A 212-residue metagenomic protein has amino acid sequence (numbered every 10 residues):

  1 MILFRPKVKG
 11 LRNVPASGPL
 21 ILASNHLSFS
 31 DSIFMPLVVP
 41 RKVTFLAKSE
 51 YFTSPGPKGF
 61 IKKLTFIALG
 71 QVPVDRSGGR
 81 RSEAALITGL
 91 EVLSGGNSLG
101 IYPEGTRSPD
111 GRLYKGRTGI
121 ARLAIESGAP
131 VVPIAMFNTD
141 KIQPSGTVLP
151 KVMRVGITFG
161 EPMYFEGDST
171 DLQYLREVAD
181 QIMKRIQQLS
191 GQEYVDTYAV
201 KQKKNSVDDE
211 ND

Functional and structural regions predicted by a protein language model:
M1, F34, G119-R122: Short amphipathic alpha-helical face segments that pack within enzyme cores and frequently flank/anchor catalytic
M1, K63-F66, P150, G156: Short, conserved catalytic or adaptor-binding loops enriched in Gly and charged residues
M1-P19: A short, well-structured juxtamembrane/interface segment
P6-V8, Q71, I157: Generic structural signal for residues in well-ordered beta-strands
V8, K58-G59, E83-L86: Structural motif corresponding to alpha-helix initiation and N-cap regions
G10, N25, A47-K48, Y102-E104 (+1 more regions): A secondary-structure boundary/capping signal
V14-G79: Catalytic core of membrane glycerolipid acyltransferases/transacylases, capturing the structured, soluble-facing
E83-D212: Non-catalytic C-terminal accessory region of glycerolipid acyltransferases and related lyso-lipid remodeling enzymes
